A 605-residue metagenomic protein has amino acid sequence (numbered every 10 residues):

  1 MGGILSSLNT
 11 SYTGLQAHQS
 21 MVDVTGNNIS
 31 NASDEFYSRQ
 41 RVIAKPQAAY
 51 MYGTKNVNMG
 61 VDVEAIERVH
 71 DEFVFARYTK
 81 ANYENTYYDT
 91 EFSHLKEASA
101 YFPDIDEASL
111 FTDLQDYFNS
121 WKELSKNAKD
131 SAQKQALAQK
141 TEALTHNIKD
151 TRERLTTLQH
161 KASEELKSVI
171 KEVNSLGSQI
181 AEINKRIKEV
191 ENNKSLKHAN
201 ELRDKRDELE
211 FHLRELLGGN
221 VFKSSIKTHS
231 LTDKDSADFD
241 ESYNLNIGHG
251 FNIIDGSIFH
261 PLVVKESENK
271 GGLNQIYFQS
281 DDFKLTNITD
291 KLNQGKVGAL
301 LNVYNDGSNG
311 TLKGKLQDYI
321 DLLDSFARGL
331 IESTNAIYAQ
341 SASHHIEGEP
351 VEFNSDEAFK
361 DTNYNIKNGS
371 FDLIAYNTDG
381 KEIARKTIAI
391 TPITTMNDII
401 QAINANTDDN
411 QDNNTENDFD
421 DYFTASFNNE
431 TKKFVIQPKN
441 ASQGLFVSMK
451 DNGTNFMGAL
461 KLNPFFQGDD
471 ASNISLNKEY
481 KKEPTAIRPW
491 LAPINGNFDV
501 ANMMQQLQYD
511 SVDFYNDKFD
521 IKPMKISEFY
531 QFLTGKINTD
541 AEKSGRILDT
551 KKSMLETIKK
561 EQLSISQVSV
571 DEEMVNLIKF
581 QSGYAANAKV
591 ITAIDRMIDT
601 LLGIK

Functional and structural regions predicted by a protein language model:
M1-K605: Structural signature of extracellular appendage/secretion-system components
